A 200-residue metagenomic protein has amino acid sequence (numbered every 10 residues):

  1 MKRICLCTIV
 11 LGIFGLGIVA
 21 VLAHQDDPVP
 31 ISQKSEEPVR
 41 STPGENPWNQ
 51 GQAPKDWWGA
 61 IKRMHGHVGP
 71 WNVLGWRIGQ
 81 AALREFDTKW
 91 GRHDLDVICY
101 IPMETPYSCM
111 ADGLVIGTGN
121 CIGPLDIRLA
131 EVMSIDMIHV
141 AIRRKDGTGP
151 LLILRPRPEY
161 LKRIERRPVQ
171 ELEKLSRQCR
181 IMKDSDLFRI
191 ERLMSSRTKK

Functional and structural regions predicted by a protein language model:
M1-I4: Positively charged n-region of N-terminal signal peptides that target proteins for export
C7-T8, L161: A broad, structure-centric signal for solvent-exposed, well-ordered loop/edge residues that line or flank functional
T8-G17: Bacterial N-terminal signal peptides
V19-L22: Sec/Tat signal peptide C-region and signal peptidase I cleavage site
H24-V68, W76-K200: Non-transmembrane, aqueous-exposed alpha-helical and coiled segments at domain scale
